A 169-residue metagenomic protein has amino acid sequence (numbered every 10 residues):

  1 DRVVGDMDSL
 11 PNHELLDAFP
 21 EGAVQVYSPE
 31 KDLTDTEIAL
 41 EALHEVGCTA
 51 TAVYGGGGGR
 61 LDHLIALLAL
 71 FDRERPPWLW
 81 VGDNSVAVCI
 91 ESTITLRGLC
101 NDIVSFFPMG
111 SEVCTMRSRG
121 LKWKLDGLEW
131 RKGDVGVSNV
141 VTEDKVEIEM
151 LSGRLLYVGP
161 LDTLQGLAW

Functional and structural regions predicted by a protein language model:
D1-R75, V81: Acidic/Gly/His-enriched mid-domain segments of enzyme catalytic cores or analogous surface patches that mediate
P11, V86, T163: Surface-exposed, flexible loop/turn segments at secondary-structure boundaries
L16-P20, E37-H44, R60-L64, V86-I94 (+2 more regions): Low-complexity, flexible helical/coil segments
E21, C48-A50, D72-P77, N84-V86 (+2 more regions): A generic short-segment signal for beta-strand/edge and adjacent turn/coil regions
L67-L68, D72-V104: A contiguous pocket-lining binding segment that forms or flanks enzyme active sites
I90-W169: Long, charged alpha-helical interface segments
